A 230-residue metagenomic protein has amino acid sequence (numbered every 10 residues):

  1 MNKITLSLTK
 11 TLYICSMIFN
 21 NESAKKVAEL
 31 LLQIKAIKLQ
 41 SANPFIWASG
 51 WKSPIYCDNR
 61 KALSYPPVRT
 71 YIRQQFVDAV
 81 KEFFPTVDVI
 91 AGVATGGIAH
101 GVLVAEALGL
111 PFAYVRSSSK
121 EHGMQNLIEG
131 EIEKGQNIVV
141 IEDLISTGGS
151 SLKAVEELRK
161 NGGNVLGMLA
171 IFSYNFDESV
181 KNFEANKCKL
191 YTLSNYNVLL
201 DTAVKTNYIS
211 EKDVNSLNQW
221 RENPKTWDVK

Functional and structural regions predicted by a protein language model:
K3-T5, Y13-S16: Short, positively charged and aromatic/hydrophobic N-terminal segments
I18-F83: Active-site-facing substrate-recognition patch
I18-Q33, E156-K230: PRPP-dependent phosphoribosyltransferase catalytic core
I72-V80, T95, L103, L108: A glycine-rich, hydrophobic loop/mini-helix early in the fold
T86-A94: Short glycine-rich phosphate-binding loop at a beta-alpha junction
D88, Q136, L166: Conserved acidic residues
G101-V139, T147-K153: Short, glycine/charge-rich flexible loops or terminal/linker lids adjacent to PRPP-binding catalytic cores
